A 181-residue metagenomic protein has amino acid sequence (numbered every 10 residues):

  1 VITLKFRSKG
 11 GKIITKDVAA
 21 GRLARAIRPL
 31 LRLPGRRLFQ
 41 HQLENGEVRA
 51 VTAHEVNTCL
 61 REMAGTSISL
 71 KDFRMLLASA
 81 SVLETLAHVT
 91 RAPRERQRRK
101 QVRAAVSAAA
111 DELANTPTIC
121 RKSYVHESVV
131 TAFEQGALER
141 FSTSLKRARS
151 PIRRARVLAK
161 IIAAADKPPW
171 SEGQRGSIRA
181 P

Functional and structural regions predicted by a protein language model:
V1-L4: Short aromatic-glycine-enriched beta-strand elements
R7-E44, C59-M63: Basic, alpha-helical nucleic-acid-contacting "clamp/cap" segments
K16-L23, R49, A53, R74 (+5 more regions): Active-site-proximal structural scaffolding
R22-A26, E55, C59, S128 (+2 more regions): Exposed alpha-helical structural elements
R37-E55, K71, S79: A short, charged
H41-L43, A80-E84, R121-S123, I162: Active-site proximal loops enriched in glycine and acidic residues that flank catalytic Cys/His/Asp and coordinate
N57-T116: Short, basic (Lys/Arg/His-rich) helix/loop patches that form interaction surfaces in the mid-to-C-terminal regions
R96-A104, A108-P181: Acidic, low-complexity interaction regions
